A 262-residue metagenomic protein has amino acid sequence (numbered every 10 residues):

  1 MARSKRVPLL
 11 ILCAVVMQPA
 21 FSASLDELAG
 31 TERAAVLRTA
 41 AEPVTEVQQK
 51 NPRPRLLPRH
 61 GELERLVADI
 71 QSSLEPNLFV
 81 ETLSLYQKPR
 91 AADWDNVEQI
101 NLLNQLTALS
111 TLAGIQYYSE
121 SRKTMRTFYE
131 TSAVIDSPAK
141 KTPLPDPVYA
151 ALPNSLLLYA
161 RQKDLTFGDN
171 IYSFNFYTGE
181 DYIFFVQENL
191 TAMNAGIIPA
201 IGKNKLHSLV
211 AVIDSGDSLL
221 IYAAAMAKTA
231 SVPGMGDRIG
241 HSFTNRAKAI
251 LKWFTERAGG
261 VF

Functional and structural regions predicted by a protein language model:
M1-L9: Bacterial N-terminal signal peptides that target proteins for export
L10-Q18: Bacterial N-terminal signal peptides
A23-L165: Hydrophobic ligand-binding cavity/cleft-lining segments
L158, T166-F167, I171-L209: Hydrophobic-ligand binding "helix-grip"
Q162, T178, Q187-T191, G216 (+1 more regions): A mature extracytoplasmic/lumenal domain signature
G196-I201, A227-R246: A short acidic/glycine-rich loop-to-helix N-cap element
S208-R238: A short, solvent-exposed beta-edge/loop patch
G240-F262: C-terminal partner/receptor-binding element of secreted or periplasmic proteins
